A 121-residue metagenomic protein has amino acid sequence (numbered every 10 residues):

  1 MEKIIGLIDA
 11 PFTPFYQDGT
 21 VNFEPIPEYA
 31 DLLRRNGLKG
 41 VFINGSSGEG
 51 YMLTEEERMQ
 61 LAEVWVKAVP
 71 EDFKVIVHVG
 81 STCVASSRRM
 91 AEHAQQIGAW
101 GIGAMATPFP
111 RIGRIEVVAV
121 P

Functional and structural regions predicted by a protein language model:
M1-P121: Active-site beta->alpha loop and helix N-cap motifs at the rims of alpha/beta catalytic domains
